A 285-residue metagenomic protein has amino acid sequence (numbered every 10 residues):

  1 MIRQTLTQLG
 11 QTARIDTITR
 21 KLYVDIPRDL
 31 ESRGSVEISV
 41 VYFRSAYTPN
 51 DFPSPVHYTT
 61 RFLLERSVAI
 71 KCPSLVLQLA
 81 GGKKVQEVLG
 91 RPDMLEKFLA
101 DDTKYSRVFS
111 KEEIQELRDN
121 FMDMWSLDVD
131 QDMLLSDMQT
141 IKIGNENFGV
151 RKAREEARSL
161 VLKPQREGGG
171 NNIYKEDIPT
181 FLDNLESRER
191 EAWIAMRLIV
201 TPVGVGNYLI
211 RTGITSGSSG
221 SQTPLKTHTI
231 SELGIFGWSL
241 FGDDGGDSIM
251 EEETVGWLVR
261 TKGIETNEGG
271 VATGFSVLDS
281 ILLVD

Functional and structural regions predicted by a protein language model:
M1-T273, D279-S280: Domain-scale recognition of functional cores that engage charged ligands
L283-D285: C-terminal helix/juxtamembrane-tail motif
